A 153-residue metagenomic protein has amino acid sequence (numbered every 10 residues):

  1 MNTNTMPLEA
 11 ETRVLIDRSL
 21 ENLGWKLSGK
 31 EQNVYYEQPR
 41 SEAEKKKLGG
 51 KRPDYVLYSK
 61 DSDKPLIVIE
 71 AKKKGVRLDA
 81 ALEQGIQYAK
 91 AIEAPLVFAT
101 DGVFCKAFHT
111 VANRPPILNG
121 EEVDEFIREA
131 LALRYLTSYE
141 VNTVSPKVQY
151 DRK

Functional and structural regions predicted by a protein language model:
M1-L66, K72-K153: ATP-dependent helicase/translocase motor core
